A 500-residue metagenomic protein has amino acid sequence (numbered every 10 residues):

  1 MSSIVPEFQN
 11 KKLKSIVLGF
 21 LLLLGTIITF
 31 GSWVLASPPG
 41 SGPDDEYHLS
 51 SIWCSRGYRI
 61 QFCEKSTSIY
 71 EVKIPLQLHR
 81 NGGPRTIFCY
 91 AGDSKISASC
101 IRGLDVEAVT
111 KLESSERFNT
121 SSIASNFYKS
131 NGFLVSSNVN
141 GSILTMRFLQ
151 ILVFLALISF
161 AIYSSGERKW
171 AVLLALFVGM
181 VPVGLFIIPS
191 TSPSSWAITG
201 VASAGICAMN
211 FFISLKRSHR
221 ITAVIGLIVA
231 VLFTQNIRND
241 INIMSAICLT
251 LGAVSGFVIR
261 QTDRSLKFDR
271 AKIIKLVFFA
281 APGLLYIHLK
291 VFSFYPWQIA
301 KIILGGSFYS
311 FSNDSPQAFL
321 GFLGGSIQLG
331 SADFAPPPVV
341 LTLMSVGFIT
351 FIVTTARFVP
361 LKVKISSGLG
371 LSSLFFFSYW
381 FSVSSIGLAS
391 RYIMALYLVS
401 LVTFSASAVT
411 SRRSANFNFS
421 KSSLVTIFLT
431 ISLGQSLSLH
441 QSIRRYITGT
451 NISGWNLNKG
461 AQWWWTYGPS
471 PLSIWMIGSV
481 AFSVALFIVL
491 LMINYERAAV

Functional and structural regions predicted by a protein language model:
M1-G31, D269-F279, S422-F428, A481-V500: Start-transfer (signal-anchor) and selected internal transmembrane alpha helices of multi-pass inner/ER membrane
S3, C207-R217, I221, M244-A280: Perimembrane helix-loop-helix junctions
G57-N140: Interfacial juxtamembrane loops and adjacent helix segments that form the catalytic/substrate-binding surfaces
S130, S265-A280, L284-F358, K459-A481: Membrane-lumen/periplasm interface segments of multi-pass, membrane-embedded glycan/lipid transferases
T145-R168: Transmembrane-helix motifs of polytopic, lipid-linked glycan transferases
Y163-R168, S218-H219, R260-I273, I349-L371 (+2 more regions): Membrane-interface helix-loop-helix junctions at transmembrane boundaries of multi-pass membrane enzymes, predominantly
S190-A197: Short acidic/glycine- and proline-prone juxtamembrane loop motifs at membrane-interface regions of multi-pass membrane
T222-T250, G468: Membrane-interface alpha helices of multi-pass inner-membrane proteins
